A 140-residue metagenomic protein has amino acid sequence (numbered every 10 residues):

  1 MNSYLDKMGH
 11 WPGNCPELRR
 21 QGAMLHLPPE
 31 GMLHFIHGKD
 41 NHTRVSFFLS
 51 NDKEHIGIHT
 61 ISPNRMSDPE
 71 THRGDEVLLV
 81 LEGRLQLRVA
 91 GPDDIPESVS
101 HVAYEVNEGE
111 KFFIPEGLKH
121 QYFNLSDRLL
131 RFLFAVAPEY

Functional and structural regions predicted by a protein language model:
M1-K53, D68, A103: A short, N-terminal "cap"/entry segment at the start of jelly-roll beta-barrel domains of the cupin/DSBH fold
G38-H42, H55-R73, E116: Conserved short histidine dyad/triad with adjacent acidic residue
T60-S62, H72-D93, A135: Short, conserved beta-strand element in jelly-roll/cupin
S67-E70, L87-R88, I114, H120-S126: Short beta-strand His + acidic residue motifs that chelate non-heme Fe in jelly-roll/DSBH and cupin folds
V77, D127-Y140: A short hydrophobic beta-strand segment most commonly corresponding to one strand of the jelly-roll/cupin
P92-E116: Short acidic-glycine-tyrosine-enriched beta hairpin
